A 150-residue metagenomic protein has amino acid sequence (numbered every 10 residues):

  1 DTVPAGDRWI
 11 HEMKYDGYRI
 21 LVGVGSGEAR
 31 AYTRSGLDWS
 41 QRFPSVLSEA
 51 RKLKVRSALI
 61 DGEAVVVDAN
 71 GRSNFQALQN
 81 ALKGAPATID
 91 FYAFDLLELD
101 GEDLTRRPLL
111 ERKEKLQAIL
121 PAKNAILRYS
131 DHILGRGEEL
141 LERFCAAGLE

Functional and structural regions predicted by a protein language model:
D1-E150: Catalytic cores of nucleic-acid ligases and guanylyltransferases
